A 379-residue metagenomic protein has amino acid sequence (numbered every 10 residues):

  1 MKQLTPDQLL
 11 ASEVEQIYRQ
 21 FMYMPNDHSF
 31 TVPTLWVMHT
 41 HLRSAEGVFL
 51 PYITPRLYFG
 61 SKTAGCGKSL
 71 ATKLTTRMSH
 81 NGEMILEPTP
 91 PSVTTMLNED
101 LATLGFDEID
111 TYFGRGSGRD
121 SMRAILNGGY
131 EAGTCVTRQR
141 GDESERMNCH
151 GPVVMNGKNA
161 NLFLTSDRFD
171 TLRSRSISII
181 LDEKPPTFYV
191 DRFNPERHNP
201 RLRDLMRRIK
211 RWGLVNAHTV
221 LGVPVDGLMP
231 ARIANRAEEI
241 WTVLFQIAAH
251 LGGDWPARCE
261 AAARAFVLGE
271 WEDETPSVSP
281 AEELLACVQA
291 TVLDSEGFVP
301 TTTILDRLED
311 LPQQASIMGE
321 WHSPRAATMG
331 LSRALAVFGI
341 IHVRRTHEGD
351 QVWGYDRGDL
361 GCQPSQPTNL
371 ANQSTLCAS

Functional and structural regions predicted by a protein language model:
K2-N98, D226-A231, E238-W241, F245-G253 (+2 more regions): P-loop NTPase catalytic core of nucleic-acid-dependent motor ATPases
T31-L35, D120-A124, G151, D170 (+6 more regions): Non-catalytic, well-ordered alpha-helical scaffold segments
V37, T75, D107, L126 (+5 more regions): Conserved RecA-like P-loop NTPase ATPase core
E46-G47, E87, G116, A132-C149 (+2 more regions): Conserved Walker
T54-P55, H80-E83, D100-A102, A132-T134 (+3 more regions): Short glycine-/polar-rich loops that comprise or flank the Walker A/P-loop and associated switch/sensor motifs
M96-G141: Conserved nucleotide-sensing/catalytic segment adjacent to the nucleotide-binding pocket in NTP-handling enzymes
E145-G151, A160, T165-V278: Phosphate-sensing "switch" segment of ASCE/P-loop ATPases
V223-S379: DNA transaction DNA-binding modules
